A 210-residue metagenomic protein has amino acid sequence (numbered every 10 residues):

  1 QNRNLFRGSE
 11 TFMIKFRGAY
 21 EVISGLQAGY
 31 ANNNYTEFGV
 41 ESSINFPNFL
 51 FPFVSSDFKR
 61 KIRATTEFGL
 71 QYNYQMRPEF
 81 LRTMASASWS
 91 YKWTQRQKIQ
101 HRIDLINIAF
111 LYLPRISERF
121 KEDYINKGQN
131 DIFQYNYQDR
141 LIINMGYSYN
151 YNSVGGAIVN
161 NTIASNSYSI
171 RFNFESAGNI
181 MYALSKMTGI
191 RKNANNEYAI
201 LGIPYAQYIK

Functional and structural regions predicted by a protein language model:
N2-T11, N33-Y35: Membrane-proximal, glycine/serine-rich, low-complexity loop/turn segments characteristic of large bacterial
R7, I23-G25: Short small-residue beta-strand/loop micro-motif enriched in glycine and branched aliphatics
M13, A19, L26-K210: Transmembrane beta-strand segments of outer-membrane beta-barrel domains in Gram-negative and organellar OMPs
